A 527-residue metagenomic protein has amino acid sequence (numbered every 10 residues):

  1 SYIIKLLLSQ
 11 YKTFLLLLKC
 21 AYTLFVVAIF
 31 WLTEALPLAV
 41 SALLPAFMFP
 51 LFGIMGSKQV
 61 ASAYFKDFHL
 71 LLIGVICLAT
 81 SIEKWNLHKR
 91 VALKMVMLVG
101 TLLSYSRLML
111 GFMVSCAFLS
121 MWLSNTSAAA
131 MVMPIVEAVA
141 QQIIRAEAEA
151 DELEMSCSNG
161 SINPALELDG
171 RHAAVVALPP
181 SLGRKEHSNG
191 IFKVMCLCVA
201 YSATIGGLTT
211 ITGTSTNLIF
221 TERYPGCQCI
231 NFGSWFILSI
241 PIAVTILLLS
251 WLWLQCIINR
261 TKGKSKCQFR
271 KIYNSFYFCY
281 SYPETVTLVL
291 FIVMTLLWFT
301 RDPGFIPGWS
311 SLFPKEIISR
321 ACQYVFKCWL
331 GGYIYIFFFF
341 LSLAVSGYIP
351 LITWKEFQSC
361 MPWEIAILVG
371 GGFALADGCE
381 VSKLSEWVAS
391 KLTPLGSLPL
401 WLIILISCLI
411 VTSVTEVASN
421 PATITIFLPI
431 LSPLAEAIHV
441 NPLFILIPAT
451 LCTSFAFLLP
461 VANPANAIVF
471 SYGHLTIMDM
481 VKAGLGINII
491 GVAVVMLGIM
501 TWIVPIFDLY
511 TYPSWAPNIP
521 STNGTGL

Functional and structural regions predicted by a protein language model:
S1-L527: Transmembrane helical cores of multi-pass ion-transport proteins
